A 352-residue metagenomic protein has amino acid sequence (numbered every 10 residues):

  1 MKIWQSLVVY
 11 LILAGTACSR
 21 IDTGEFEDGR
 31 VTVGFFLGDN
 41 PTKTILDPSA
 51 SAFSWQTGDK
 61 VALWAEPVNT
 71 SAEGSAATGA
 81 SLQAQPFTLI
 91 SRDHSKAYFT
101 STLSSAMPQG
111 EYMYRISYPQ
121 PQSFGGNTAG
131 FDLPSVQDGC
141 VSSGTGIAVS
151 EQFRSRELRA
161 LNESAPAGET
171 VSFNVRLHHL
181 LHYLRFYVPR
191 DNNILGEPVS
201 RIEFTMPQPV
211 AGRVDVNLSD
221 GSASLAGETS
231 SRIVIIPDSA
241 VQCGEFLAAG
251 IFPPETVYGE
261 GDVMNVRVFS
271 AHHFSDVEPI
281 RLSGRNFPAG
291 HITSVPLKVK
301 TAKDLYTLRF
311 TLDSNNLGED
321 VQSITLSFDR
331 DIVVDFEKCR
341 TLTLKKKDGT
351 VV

Functional and structural regions predicted by a protein language model:
K2-Y10: Sec-dependent signal peptide recognition, specifically the positively charged N-region followed immediately by
G15-A17: C-terminal motif of bacterial Sec signal peptides marking the signal peptidase cleavage site
I21-G196, P237, Q242-L247, S270-H273 (+3 more regions): Short, low-hydrophobicity acidic/polar segments
T42-V68, I194-G227, L317-F336: Short, ordered, surface-exposed loop/turn motifs in non-cytosolic proteins
P166, T311-L317: Short, solvent-exposed loop/edge segments of extracellular or virion-exposed proteins
R185-P189, T311-D313, S327: Short edge beta-strand/loop segments characteristic of extracellular beta-sandwich folds
V199-A289: Contiguous ligand/interfacial binding patches
K298-R309, G318: Low-complexity, Pro/Thr/Ser/Gly/Ala-rich linker/spacer regions in secreted, extracellular modular proteins
